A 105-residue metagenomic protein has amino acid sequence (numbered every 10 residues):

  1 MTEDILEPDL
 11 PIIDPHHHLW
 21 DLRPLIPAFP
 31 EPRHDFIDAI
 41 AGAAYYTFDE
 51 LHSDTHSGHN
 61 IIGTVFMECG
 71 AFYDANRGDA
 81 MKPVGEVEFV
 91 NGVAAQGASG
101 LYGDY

Functional and structural regions predicted by a protein language model:
M1-Y105: Helix-coil boundary/capping segments in enzymes
